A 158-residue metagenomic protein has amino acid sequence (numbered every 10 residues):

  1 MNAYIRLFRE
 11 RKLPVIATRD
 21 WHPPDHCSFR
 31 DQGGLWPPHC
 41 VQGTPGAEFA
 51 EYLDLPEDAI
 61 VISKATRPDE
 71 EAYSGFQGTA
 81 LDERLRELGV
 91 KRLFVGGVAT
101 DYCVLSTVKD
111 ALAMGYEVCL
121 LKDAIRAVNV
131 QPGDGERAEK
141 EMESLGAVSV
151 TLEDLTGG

Functional and structural regions predicted by a protein language model:
N2-P14, H22-P23, F29-G158: Active-site-adjacent betaalpha module
R19: Catalytic-core segment of enzymes that process non-peptidic bonds
